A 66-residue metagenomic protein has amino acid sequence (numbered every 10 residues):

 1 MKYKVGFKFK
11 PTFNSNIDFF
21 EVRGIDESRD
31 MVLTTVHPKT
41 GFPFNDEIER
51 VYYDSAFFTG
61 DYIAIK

Functional and structural regions predicted by a protein language model:
M1-F13: Short coil-to-beta transition motif at edge beta-strands of beta-rich domains
F9, L33-V36, Y62-A64: Short beta-strand element of the conserved SAM-dependent methyltransferase core
T12, R23, I65-K66: A structural detector for beta-sheet-dominated domains
I17-I48: Basic/aromatic-rich interaction segments and small domains that mediate binding to polyanionic partners
T40-K66: Intrinsically disordered, low-complexity, charged/polar segments
